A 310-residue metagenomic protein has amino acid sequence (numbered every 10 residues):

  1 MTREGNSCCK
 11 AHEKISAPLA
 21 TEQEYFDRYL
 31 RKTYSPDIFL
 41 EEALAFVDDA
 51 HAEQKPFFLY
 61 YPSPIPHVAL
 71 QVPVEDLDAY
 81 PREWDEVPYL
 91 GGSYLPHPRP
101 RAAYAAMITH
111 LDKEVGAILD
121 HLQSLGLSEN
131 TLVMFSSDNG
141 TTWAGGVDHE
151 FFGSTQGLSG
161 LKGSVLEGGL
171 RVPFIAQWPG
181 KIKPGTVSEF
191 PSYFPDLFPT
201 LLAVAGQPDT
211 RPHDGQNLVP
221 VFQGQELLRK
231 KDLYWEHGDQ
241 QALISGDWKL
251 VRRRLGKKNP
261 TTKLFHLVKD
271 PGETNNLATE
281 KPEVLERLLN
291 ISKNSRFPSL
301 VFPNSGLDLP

Functional and structural regions predicted by a protein language model:
M1-P195, V204-H213, R252-N259, V268-T274 (+2 more regions): Active-site-proximal cap/lid insertion segments
P199: Glycine-rich, aromatic-lined ligand/substrate-binding cores of catalytic and carbohydrate-binding domains
Q223-L228: Basic phosphate/pyrophosphate-binding loop/patch that engages nucleotide-derived ligands
K231-Y234: WW-domain-binding short linear motifs
L264-F265: Short hydrophobic beta-strand that contains or immediately precedes a catalytic carboxylate
